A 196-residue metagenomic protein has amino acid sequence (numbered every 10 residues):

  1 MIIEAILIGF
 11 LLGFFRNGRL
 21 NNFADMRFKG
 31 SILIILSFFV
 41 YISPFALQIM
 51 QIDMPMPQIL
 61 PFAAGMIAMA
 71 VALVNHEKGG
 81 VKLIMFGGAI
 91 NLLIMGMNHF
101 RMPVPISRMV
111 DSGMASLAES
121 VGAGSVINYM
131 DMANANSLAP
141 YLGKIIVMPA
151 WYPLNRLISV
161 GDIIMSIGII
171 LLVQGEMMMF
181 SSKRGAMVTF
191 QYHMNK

Functional and structural regions predicted by a protein language model:
M1-G65: Transmembrane alpha-helical insertion/packing segments
L11-L20, A70-G79, V173-F180: Structural signal for the C-terminal ends of transmembrane alpha-helices and the immediately following loop
Q51, E77, F100-V104, G175-G185: Juxtamembrane transmembrane-helix termini
I67-M97: Interfacial segments of alpha-helical transmembrane regions
G88-S112: Transmembrane alpha-helix/helix-exit interface in multi-pass inner-membrane proteins
V110-R156: Extracytosolic (periplasmic/ER-lumenal) interhelical loops and adjacent juxtamembrane/interface segments of multi-pass
P140-S182: A hydrophobic membrane-anchoring alpha-helix module
K183-K196: Short, highly charged, low-complexity non-transmembrane loops/tails of multi-pass membrane proteins
